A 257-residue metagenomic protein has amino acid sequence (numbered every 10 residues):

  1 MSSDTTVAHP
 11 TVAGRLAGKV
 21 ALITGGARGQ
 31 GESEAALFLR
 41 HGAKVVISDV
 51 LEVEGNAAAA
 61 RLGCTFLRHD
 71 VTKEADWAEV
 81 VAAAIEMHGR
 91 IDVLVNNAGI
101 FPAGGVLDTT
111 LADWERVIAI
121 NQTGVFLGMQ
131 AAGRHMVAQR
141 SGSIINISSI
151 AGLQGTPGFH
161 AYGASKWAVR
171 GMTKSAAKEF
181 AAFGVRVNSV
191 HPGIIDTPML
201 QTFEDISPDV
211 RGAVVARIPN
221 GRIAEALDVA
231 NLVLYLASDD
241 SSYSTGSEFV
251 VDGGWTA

Functional and structural regions predicted by a protein language model:
S2-A13, Q154, L234, T245-A257: Short C-terminal tail/terminal secondary-structure segment of NAD(P)H-dependent dehydrogenase/reductase domains
A13-V45: Canonical Rossmann dinucleotide-binding motif of NAD(H)/NADP(H)-dependent dehydrogenases/reductases, specifically
G105-V106, D113-I118, I144, V214: Substrate-binding pocket helix/loop in short-chain dehydrogenase/reductase
F126-M129, R222-V251, T256: C-terminal substrate-recognition "lid" of short-chain dehydrogenase/reductases
M129, S165, T173: Active-site helix of classical SDR
R134, K178-A182, S242: Alpha-helical segment proximal to the catalytic Tyr-Lys
S149: Residue(s) in the substrate-gating loop at a strand-loop-helix junction that position the organic substrate next
